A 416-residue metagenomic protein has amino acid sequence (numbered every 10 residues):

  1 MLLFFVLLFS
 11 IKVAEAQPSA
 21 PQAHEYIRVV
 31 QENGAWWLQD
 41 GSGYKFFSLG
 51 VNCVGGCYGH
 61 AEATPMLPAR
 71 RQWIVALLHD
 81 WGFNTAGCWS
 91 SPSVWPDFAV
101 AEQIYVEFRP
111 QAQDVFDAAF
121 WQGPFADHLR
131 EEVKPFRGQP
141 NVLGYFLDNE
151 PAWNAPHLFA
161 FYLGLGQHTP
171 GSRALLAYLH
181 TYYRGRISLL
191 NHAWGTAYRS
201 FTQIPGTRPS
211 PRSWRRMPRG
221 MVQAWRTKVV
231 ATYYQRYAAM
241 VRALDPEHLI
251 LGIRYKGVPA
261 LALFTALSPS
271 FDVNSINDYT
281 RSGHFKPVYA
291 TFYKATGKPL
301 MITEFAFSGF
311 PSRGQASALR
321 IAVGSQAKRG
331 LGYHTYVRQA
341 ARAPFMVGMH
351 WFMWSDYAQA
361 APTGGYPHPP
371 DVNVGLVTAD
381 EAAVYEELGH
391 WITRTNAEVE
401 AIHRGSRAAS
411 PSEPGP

Functional and structural regions predicted by a protein language model:
M1-S10: Bacterial N-terminal signal peptides
S19-N141, P209-R216, G220-V229, F352: Active-site-adjacent substrate/metal-binding segments within catalytic domains of carbohydrate-active enzymes
G43, Y145, R186, V241 (+3 more regions): Conserved, mostly hydrophobic/aromatic
Q111-D114, P209-M221, T296-Y333: Active-site clefts of carbohydrate-active enzymes
N141-F264: Polysaccharide-binding and catalytic clefts of secreted carbohydrate-active enzymes
L143-G144, N149, F305, I321-V374: Substrate-binding cleft of secreted/luminal carbohydrate-active enzymes
Y162-A174, F352-P416: Aromatic-rich peripheral "rim/lid" segments of glycoside hydrolase catalytic domains that contact and position glycan
A224, K228-A239, A243-L319: Glycoside hydrolase catalytic-domain groove-lining segments
